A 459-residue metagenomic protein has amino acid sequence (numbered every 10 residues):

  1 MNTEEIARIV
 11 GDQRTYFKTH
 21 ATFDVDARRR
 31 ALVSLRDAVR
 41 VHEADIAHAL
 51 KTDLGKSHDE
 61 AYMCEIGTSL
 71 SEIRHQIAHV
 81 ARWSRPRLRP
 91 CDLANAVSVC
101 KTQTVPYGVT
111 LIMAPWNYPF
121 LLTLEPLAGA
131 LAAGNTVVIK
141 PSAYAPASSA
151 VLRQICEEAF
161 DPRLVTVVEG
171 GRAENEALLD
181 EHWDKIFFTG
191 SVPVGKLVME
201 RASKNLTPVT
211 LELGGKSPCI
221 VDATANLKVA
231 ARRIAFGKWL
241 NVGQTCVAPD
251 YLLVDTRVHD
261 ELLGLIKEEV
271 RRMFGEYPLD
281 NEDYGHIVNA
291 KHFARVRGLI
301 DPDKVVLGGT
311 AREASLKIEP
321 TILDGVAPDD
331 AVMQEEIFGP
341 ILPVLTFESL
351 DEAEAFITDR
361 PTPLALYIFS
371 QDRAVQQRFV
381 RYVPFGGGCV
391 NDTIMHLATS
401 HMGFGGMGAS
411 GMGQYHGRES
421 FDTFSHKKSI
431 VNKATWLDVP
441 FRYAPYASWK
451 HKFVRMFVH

Functional and structural regions predicted by a protein language model:
M1-K101: N-terminal Rossmann-like NAD(P)+-binding subdomain of aldehyde/semialdehyde dehydrogenases
I6, V25, E43, L227 (+3 more regions): Residues at or immediately preceding the N-termini of alpha-helices
F17, A21, R36-V39, E43 (+13 more regions): Structural signal for hydrophobic packing residues in well-ordered secondary-structure cores of soluble enzyme domains
R28, I73, G134, V165 (+7 more regions): Residue-level signal for inorganic ion chemistry
C91-V229, R271, F347: Rossmann-like NAD(P) dinucleotide-binding subdomain of oxidoreductase/dehydrogenase enzymes
S149-L152, L178, V198, L262 (+3 more regions): Hydrophobic packing residues within well-ordered alpha-helices of enzyme cores
F160, P193-P328, L350, V390 (+2 more regions): ALDH superfamily catalytic-core signature
I220, R271, K317-H459: Conserved C-terminal structural/oligomerization subdomain of aldehyde/semialdehyde dehydrogenase
